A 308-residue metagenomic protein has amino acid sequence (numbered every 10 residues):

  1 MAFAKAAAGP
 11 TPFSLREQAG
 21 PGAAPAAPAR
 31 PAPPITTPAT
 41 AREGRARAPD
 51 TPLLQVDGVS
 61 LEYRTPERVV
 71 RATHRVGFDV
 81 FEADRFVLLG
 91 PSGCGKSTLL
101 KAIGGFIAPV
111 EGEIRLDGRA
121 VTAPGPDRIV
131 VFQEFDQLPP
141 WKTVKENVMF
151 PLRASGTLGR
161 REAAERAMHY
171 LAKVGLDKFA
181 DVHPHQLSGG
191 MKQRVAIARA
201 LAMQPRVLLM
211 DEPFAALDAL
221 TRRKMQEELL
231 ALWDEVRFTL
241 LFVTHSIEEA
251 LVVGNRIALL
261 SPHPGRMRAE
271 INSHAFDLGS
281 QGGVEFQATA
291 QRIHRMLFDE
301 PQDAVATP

Functional and structural regions predicted by a protein language model:
G104: Helix-to-loop junction immediately C-terminal to a conserved catalytic motif
G112-P124: Conserved ABC transporter NBD signature motif
W141-F150: Short coil-to-helix segment of the ABC ATPase nucleotide-binding domain corresponding to the Q-loop/switch region
R160-F179, A231: Conserved ABC ATPase "signature" region
H183-L187, M191: Conserved ABC ATPase signature
Q204: Conserved catalytic motifs of ABC-family nucleotide-binding domains
